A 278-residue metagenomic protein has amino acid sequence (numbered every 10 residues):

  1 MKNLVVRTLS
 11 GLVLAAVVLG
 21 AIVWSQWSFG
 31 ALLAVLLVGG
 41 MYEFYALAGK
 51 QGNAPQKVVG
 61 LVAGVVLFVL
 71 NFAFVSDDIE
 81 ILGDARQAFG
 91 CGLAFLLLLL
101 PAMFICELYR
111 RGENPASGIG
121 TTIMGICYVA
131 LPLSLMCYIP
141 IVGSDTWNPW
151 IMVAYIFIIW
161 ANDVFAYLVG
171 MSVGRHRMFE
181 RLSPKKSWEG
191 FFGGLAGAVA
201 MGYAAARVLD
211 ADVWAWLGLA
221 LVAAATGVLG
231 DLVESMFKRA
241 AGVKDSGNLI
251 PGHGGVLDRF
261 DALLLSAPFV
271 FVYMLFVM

Functional and structural regions predicted by a protein language model:
M1-V222: Membrane-embedded alpha-helical bundles of polytopic integral membrane proteins
A166-Y167, M171-S172, S235-V243: Juxtamembrane interface at the ends
A240-A262: Interfacial loop-to-transmembrane junctions
S266-A267: C-terminal-most transmembrane helix of multi-pass membrane proteins
V272-M278: Juxtamembrane boundary at the C-terminal end of a transmembrane helix
